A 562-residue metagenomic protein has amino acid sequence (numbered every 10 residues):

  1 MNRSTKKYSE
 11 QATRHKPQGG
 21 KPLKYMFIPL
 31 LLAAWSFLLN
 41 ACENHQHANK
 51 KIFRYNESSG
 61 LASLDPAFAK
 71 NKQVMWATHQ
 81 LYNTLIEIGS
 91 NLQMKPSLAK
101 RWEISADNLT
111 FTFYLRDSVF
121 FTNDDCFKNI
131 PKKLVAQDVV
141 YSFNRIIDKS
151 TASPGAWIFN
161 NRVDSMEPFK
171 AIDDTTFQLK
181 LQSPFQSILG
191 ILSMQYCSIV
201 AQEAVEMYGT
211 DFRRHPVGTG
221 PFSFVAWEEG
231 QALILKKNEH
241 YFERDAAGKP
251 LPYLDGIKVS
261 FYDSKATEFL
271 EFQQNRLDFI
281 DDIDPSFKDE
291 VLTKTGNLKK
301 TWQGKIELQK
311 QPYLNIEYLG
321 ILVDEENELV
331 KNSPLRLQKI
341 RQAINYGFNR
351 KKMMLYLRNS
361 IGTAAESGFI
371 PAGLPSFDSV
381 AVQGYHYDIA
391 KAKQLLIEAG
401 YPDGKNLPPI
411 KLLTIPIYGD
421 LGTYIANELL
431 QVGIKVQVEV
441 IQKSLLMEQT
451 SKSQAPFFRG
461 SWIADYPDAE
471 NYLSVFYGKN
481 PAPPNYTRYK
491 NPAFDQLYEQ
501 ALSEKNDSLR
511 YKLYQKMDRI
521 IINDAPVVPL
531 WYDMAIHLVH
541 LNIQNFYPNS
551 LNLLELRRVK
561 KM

Functional and structural regions predicted by a protein language model:
H45, E103, D138, T151-Q202 (+1 more regions): Surface-exposed binding/hinge segments that line and control ligand-binding clefts or catalytic entry sites
N56-A106, Y114, N144, T151 (+2 more regions): N-terminal lobe/hinge region of extracytoplasmic solute-binding protein
S59-M75, L98-A99, D125-K132, S187-C197 (+3 more regions): A structural "hinge/loop" feature
K100-T151, Q178, V259-F261, E268-E271 (+2 more regions): Aromatic- and charge-enriched surface segment that lines or borders ligand/interaction sites
T122, K180-S198, R213-T267, L292-I316 (+2 more regions): Aromatic-rich, solvent-exposed beta-strand/loop patch
V135-Y141, D174-Q178, G220-P221, L251-G256 (+4 more regions): Alpha-helical secondary-structure segments
F222, L329, Q338, N349 (+2 more regions): Structural transition elements
E228-L233, Q309-E317, A343-S379, P416-A426 (+1 more regions): Detector for C-terminal structural segments
